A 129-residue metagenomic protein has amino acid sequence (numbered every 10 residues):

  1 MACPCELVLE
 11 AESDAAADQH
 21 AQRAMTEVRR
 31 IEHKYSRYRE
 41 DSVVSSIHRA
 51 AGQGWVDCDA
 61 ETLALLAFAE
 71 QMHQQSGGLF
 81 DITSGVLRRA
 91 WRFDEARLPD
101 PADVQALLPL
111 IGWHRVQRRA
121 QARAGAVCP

Functional and structural regions predicted by a protein language model:
M1-P129: A contiguous, well-ordered beta/alpha segment that forms the leading edge of an enzyme domain
